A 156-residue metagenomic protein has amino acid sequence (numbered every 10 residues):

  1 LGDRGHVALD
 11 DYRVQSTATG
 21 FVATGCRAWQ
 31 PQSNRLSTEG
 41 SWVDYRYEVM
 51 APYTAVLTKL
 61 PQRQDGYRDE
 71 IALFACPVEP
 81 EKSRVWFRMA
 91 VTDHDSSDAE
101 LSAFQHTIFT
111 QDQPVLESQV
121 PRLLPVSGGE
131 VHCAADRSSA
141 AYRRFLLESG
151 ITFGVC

Functional and structural regions predicted by a protein language model:
L1-C156: C-terminal catalytic domain of Rieske-type non-heme iron oxygenases
